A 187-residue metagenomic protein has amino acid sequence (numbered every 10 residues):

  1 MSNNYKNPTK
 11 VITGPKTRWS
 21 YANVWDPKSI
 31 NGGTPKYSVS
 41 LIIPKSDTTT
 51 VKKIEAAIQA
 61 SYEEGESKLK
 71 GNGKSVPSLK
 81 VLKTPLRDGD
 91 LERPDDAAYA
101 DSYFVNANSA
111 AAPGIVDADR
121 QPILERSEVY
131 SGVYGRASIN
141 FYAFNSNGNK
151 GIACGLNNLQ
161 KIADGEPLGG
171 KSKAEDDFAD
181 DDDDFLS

Functional and structural regions predicted by a protein language model:
M1-F104: OB-fold ssDNA-binding interfaces and closely related basic DNA-contact patches used across DNA replication/repair
S40-I42, N106-N108, Q160-I162: Residues in well-ordered beta-strands of folded domains
S67-G148: Structured, beta-strand-rich domain cores that present glycine/charged loop surfaces used to bind extended ligands
V116, R120-S187: Compact mixed alphabeta submodule
